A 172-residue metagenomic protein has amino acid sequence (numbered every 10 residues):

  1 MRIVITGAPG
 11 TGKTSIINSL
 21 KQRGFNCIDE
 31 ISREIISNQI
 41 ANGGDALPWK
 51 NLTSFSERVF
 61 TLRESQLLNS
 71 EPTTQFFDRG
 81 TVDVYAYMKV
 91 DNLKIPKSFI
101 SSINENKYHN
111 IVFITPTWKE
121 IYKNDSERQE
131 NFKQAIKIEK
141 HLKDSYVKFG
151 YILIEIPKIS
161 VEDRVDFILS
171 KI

Functional and structural regions predicted by a protein language model:
I5: Hydrophobic anchor at the beta1->P-loop junction of P-loop NTPases
A8, L20: P-loop (Walker A) phosphate-binding loop of NTP-binding proteins
G12: Conserved glycine(s) of the Walker
I16-I17: Post-Walker A alpha-helix
K21-L62: Conserved substrate/cofactor phosphate-moiety recognition/catalytic segment in nucleotide-dependent phosphotransferases
S56-K107: Glycine-rich phosphate-binding loop used to anchor ATP phosphates in small-molecule kinases, encompassing both
N92-V147, Y151-I159: A glycine- and Lys/Arg-enriched "phosphate-lid" helix/loop adjacent to the NTP-binding pocket of small-molecule kinases
